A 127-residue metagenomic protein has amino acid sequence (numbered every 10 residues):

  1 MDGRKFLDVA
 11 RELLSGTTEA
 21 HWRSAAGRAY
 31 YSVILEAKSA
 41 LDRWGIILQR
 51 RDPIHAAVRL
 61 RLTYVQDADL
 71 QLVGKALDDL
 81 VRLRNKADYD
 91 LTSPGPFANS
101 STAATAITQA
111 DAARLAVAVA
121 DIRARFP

Functional and structural regions predicted by a protein language model:
M1-P127: Terminal alpha-helical segments
